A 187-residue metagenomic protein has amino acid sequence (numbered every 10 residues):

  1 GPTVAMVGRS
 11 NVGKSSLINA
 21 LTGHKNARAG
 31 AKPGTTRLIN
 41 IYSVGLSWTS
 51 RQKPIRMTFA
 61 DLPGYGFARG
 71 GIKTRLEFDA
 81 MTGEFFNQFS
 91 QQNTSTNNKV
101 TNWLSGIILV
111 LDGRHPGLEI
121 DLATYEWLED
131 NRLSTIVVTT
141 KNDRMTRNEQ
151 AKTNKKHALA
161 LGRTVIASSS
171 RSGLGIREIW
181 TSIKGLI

Functional and structural regions predicted by a protein language model:
G1-F67: Conserved G1/Walker A P-loop phosphate-binding module
T35, G64-G66, R114-P116, K141-T146 (+1 more regions): Conserved nucleotide-binding/hydrolysis micro-motifs of P-loop NTPases
W48-Q92: Conserved nucleotide-sensing/catalytic segment adjacent to the nucleotide-binding pocket in NTP-handling enzymes
F67-R75, P116-L122, T146-A151: Conserved ATPase-coupling elements of RecA-like P-loop NTPase cores
T74-R114, E126-S134: Inter-motif core of Ras-like GTPase G domains
T135-I136, V165: Hydrophobic anchor at the start of a short beta-strand that flanks the dinucleotide cofactor-binding loop
R144-I187: Canonical P-loop GTPase G-domain recognition
